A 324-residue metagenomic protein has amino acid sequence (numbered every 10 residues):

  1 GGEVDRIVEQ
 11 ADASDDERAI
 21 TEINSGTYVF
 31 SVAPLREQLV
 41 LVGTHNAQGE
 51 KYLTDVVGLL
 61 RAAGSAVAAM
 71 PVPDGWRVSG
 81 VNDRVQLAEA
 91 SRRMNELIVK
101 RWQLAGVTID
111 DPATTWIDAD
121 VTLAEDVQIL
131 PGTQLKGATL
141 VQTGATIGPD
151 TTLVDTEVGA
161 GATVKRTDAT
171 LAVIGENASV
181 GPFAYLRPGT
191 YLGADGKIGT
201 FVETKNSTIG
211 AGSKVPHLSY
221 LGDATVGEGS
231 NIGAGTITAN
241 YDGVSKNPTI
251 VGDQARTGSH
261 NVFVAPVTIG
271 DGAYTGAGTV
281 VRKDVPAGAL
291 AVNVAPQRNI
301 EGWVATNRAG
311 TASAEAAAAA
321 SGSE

Functional and structural regions predicted by a protein language model:
G1: Short beta-strand-to-loop element that shapes/binds the nucleotide-sugar donor at the catalytic cleft/hinge
D5-E96, K100: Catalytic-core segments of class I nucleotidyltransferases/pyrophosphorylases that form NMP-activated intermediates
R6, T27-F30, S79, I109 (+4 more regions): Short hydrophobic-aromatic micro-motifs
I7-D12, V32-A33, L39, V72-P73 (+11 more regions): Fold-independent oxyanion-binding glycine-rich loops and adjacent beta-strand/coil segments at enzyme active sites
I23, D111, I117-D118, P216 (+1 more regions): Thr-Gly-centered strand-to-loop micro-motif
N24-T27, A119, N247, A265: Glycine/small-residue-rich pyrophosphate-binding loop that anchors the diphosphate of NDP-sugar donors
R61-K165, I174-S179: Extended, small-residue-rich solenoid/repeat segments and analogous flexible loops that form exposed scaffolds
D155-E324: Glycine-rich hexapeptide-repeat left-handed beta-helix
